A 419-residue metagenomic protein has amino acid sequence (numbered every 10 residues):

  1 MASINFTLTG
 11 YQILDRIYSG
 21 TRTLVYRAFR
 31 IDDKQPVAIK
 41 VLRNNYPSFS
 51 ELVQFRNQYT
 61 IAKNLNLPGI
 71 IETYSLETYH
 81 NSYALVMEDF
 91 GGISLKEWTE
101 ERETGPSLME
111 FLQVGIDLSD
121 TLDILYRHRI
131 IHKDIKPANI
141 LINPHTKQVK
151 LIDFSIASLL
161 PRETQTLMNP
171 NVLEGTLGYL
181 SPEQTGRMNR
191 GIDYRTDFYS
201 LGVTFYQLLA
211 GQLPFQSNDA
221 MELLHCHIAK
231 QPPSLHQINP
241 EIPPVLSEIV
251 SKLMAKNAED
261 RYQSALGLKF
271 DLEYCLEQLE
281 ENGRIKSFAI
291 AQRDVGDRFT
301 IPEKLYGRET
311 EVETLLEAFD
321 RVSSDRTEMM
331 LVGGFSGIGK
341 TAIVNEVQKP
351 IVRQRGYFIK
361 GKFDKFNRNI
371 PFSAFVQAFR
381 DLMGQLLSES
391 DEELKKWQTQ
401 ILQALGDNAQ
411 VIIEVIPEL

Functional and structural regions predicted by a protein language model:
Y46-N64: AlphaC helix of the eukaryotic protein kinase fold
L76: Activation-segment/catalytic-loop signature of the eukaryotic protein kinase fold
H80-S94: Conserved short submotifs of the Hanks-type protein kinase catalytic core that shape the nucleotide-binding pocket
V114-G115: Activation segment signature within eukaryotic-like protein kinase domains
D120-I130: Protein kinase catalytic-loop region centered on the HRD/HxD motif
T146-N189: Activation segment of protein kinases
T176-E281, G333: C-terminal lobe helix-coil module of Hanks-type protein kinase domains
S373-L419: Conserved Walker-type P-loop NTP-binding/catalytic site
